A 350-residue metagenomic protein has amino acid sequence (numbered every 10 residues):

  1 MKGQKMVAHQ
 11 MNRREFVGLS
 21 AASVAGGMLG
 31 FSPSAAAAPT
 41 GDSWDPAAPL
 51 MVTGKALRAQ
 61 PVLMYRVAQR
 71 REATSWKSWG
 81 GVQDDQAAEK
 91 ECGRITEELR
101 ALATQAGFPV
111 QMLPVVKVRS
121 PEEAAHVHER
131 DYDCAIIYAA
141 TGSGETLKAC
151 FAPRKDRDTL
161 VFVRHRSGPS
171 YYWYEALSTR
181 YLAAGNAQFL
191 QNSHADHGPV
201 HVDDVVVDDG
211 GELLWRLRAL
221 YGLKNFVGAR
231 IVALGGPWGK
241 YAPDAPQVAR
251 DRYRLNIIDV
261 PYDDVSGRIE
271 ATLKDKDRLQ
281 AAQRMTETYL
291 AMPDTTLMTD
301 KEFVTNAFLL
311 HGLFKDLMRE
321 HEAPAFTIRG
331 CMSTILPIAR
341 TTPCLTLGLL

Functional and structural regions predicted by a protein language model:
K2-H9, E15-A38: N-terminal export signals
A38-A176, A184, H201-L220, P246-A249 (+2 more regions): Metallocofactor- and cofactor-centric catalytic cores in central/energy metabolism, strongly enriched
G142, G236-G239, C331-S333: Short, glycine-/Ser/Thr-/acidic-enriched flexible segments
A187-D203: Conserved thiamine diphosphate
A219-V248: Conserved anion/nucleotide-ligand pocket segment
L234, V260, I328-C331: Generic beta-strand/beta-sheet core signal
A323-L350: Glycine-rich anion/phosphate-binding loop at the beta-strand->alpha-helix junction
